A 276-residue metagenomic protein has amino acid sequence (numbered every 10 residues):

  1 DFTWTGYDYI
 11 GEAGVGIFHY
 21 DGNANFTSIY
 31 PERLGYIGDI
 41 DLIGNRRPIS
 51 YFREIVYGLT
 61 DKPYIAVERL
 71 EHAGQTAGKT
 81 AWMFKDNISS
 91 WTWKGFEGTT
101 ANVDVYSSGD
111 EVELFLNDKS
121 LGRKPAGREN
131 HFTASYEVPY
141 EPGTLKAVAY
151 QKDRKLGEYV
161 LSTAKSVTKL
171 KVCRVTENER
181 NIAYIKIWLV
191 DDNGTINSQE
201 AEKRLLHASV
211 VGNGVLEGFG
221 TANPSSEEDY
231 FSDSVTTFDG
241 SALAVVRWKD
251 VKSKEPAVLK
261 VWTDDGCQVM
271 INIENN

Functional and structural regions predicted by a protein language model:
D1-R180, D192-I196: Substrate-binding clefts and catalytic carboxylate motifs of secreted carbohydrate-active enzymes
E111-K119, A201-E217: Extended low-complexity, serine/threonine- and proline-enriched intrinsically disordered segments
K124, K169, H207-S225: Short aromatic-acidic-glycine turn motif
K124-E129, S225-Y230, S234-D239: Short, acidic Ser/Thr/Gly-rich low-complexity loop/linker segments typical of extracellular and cell-surface proteins
A134-Y140, D233-K252: Short, hydrophobic beta-strand segments
A149, L189, V261-T263: Conserved structural position at the C-terminal beta-strand of extracellular beta-sandwich adhesion modules
E158-K165, G266-N276: Short beta-strand elements
R180-I185, E255: Short, solvent-exposed loop/turn segments enriched in Ser/Thr/Gly
